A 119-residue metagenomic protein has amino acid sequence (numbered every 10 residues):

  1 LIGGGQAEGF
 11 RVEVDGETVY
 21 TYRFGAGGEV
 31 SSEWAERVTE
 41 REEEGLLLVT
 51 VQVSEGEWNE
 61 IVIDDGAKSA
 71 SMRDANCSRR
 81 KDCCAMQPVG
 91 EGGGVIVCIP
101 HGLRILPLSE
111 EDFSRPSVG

Functional and structural regions predicted by a protein language model:
L1-E33: Intrinsic-disorder signal
G4-G5, V53-G56, V89-E91: Short solvent-exposed loop/turn micro-motifs enriched in small/polar/acidic residues
A7-G9, E57-N59, G93-V95: Short, surface-exposed beta-edge/turn micro-motifs
R11, E60-V62, S71, V97-I99 (+1 more regions): Soluble periplasmic/extracytoplasmic beta-strand elements of cell-envelope proteins
V14-G16, A75, H101: Fold-independent oxyanion-binding glycine-rich loops and adjacent beta-strand/coil segments at enzyme active sites
T21-R79: Extracytoplasmic/periplasmic/luminal assembly and interaction segments in envelope/secretory/respiratory proteins
R73-I96: An anionic, turn-rich surface loop/hairpin at beta-sheet edges that serves as a generic interaction/coordination patch
V89-G119: C-terminal partner/receptor-binding element of secreted or periplasmic proteins
